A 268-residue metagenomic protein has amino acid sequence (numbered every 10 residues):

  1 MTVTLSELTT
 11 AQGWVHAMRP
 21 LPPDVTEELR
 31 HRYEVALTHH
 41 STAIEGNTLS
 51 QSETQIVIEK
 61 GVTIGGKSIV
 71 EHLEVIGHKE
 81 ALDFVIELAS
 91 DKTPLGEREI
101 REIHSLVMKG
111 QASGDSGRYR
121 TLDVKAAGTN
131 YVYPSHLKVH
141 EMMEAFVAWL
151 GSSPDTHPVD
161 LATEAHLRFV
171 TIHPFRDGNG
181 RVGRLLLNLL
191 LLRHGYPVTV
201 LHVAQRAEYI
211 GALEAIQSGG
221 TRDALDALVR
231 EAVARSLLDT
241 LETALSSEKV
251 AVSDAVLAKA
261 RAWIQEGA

Functional and structural regions predicted by a protein language model:
M1-D177, R181-A268: FIC/Doc superfamily catalytic core
